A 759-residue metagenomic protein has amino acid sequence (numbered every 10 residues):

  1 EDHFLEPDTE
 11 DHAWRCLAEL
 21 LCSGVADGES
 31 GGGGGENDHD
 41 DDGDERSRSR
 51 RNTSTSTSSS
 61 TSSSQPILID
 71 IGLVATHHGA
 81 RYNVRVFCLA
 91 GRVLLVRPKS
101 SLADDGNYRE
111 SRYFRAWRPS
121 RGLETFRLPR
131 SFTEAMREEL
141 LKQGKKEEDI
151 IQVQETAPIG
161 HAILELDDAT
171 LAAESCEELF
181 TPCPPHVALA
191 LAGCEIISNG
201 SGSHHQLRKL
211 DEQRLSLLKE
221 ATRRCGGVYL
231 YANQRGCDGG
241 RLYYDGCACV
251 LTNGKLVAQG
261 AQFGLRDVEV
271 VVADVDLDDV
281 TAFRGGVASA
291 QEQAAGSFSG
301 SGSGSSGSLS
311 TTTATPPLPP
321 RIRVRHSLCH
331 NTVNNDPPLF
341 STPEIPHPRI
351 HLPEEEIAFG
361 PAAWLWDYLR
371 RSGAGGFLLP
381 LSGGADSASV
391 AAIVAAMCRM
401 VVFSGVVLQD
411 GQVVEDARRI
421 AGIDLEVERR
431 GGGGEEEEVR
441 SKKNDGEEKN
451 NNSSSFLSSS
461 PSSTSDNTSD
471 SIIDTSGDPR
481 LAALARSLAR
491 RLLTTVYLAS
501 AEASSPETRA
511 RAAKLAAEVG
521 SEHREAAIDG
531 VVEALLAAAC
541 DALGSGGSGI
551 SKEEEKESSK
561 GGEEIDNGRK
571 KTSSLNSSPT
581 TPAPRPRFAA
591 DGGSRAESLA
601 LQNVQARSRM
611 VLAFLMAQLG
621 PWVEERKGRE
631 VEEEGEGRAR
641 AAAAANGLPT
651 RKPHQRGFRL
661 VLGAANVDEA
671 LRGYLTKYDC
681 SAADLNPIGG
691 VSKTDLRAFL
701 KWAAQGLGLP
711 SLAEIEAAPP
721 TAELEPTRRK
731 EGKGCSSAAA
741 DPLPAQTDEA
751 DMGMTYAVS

Functional and structural regions predicted by a protein language model:
E1-P380, A391-G433, S453, S463-I473 (+5 more regions): Enzyme catalytic cores with a strong preference for nitrogen-chemistry domains
F4-D8, D167, G226-G227, D238-G239 (+5 more regions): ATP/NTP-dependent adenylation/nucleotidyl-transfer catalytic domains that generate, transfer, or process NMP-activated
N37, K443-N444, K449-N450, K571: Polybasic, lysine-rich low-complexity intrinsically disordered segments
R46-S49, E447, G568-R569: Intrinsically disordered, low-complexity, serine/threonine- and charge-rich segments
T53, V439-K443, S459-S460: Short, basic, low-complexity termini and linkers enriched in Ser/Thr/Gly/Pro that act as targeting/leader peptides
S100, D105-G106, E448, A606 (+2 more regions): Alpha-helical protein-protein interaction elements
